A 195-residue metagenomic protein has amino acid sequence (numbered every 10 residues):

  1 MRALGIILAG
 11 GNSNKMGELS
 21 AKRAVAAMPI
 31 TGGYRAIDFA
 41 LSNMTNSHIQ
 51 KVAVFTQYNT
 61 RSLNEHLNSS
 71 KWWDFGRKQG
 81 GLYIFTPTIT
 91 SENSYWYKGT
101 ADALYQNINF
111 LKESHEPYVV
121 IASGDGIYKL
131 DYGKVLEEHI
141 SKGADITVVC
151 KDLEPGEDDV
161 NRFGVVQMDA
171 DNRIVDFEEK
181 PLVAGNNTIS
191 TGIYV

Functional and structural regions predicted by a protein language model:
M1-V195: Unchanged
